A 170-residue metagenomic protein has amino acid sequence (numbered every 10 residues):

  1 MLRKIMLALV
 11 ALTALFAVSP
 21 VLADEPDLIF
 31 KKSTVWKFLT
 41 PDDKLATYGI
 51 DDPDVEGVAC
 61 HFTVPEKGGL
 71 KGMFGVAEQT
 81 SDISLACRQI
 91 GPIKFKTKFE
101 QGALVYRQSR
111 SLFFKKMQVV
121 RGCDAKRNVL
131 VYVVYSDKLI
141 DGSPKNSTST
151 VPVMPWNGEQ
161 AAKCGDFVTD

Functional and structural regions predicted by a protein language model:
M1-L9: Bacterial N-terminal signal peptides that target proteins for export
A8-A17: Bacterial N-terminal signal peptides
V18-D24: Sec/Tat signal peptide C-region and signal peptidase I cleavage site
D24-S84: N-terminal secretory signal peptides
G57-A125: Mature extracytoplasmic domains of secretory-pathway proteins
K96-D170: Beta-strand-rich cores of mature extracytoplasmic or soluble domains
